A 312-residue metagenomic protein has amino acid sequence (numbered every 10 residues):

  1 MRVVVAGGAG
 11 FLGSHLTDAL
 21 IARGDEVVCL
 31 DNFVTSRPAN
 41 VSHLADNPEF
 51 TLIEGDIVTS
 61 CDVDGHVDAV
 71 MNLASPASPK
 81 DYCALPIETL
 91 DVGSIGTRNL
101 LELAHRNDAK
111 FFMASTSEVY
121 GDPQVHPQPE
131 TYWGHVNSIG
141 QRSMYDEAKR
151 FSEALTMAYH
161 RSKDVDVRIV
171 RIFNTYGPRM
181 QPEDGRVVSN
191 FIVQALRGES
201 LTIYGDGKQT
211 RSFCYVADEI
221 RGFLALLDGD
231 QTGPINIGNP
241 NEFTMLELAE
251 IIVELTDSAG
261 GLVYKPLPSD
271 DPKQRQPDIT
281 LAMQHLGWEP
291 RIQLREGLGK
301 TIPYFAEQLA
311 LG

Functional and structural regions predicted by a protein language model:
M1-T175, A217, K300, Y304 (+1 more regions): N-terminal Rossmann-like NAD(P)+-binding domain of SDR-like oxidoreductases, especially those catalyzing
V3, L16, A22, G55 (+2 more regions): C-terminal substrate-binding subdomain of Rossmann-fold SDR/epimerase-dehydratase oxidoreductases
A9, S117, R179, G207 (+1 more regions): Acidic beta-to-alpha connecting loop that harbors the catalytic carboxylate
S36, V58, A84, V92-I95 (+7 more regions): Residue-level signal for the nucleotide or nucleotide-sugar donor/cofactor binding architecture
P38-V41, E153, S189, L246 (+2 more regions): Short, surface-exposed alpha-helical segments at coil->helix boundaries
H126-P127, P182-N190: A glycine/serine/threonine-rich, flexible loop-to-helix segment that serves as the NAD(P) cofactor-binding "lid"
Q128, M180-Q181, Q194, Q209: Glutamine-centric residue-chemistry signal
